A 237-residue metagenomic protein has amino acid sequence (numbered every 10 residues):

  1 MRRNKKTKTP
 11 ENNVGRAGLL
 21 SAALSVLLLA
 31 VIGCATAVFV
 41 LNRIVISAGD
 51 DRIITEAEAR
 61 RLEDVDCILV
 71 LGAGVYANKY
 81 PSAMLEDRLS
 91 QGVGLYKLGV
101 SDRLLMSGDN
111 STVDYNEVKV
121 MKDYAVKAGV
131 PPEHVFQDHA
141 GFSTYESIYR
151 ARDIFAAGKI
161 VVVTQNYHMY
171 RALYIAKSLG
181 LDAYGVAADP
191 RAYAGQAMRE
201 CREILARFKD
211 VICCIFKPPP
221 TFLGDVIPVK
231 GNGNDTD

Functional and structural regions predicted by a protein language model:
R2, V40-C201: A structural signal for short, hydrophobic/glycine-enriched beta-strand patches
N4, K8-A57: N-terminal type II signal-anchor transmembrane helix that functions as the membrane-insertion/stop-transfer segment
K6-T7, L20, G92, V211-C213: General helical structural elements
S111-E117, Y184, A206-C213, K230-D235: A general structural signal for short secondary-structure boundary/capping elements
E200-F222: A transmembrane-helix-recognition feature enriched in membrane-embedded lipid enzymes and envelope glyco-/phospholipid
P218-D237: Short linear elements at protein peripheries
